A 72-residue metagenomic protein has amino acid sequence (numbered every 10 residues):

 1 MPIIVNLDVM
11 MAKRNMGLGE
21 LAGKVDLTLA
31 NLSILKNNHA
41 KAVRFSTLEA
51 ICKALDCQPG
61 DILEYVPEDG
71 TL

Functional and structural regions predicted by a protein language model:
M1-M16: A short, Lys/Arg-rich alpha-helix, primarily the initiator
N6, N31-I34, T47, D61: Residue-level recognition of specific faces of alpha-helices
D8, G19, E49: Residues within the helices of the helix-turn-helix
V9, I34, K41, L63-L72: Short, charged recognition helix plus adjacent turn of helix-turn-helix-like nucleic-acid-binding domains
A12, G23, K53: Alpha-helical residues within the helix-turn-helix
M16-I34: Short alpha-helical DNA-recognition segment
H39-A50: Short, basic-rich loop-to-helix N-cap that marks the start of a DNA-contacting helix
